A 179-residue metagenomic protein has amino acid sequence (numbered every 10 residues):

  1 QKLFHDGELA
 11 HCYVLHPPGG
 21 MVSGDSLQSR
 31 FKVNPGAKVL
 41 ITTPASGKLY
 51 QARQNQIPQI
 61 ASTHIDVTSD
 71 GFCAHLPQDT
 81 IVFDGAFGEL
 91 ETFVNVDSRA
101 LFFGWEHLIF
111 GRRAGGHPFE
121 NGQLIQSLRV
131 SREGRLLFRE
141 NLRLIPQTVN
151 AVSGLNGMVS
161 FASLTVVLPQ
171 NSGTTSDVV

Functional and structural regions predicted by a protein language model:
Q1-D79, D84, E91: N-terminal, charged/glycine-rich beta-strand/loop interface patches
L27, A61-T63, S69-G71, G88-L90 (+3 more regions): One face of beta-strands
K32-N34, T68, N95-D97, S131 (+1 more regions): Solvent-exposed residues in well-ordered beta-strands and their adjoining turns, especially edge/terminal strands
A37, A100, Q126: Short beta-strand/loop motifs in extracellular/secreted proteins, especially within beta-sandwich accessory domains
A61-H64, L76-V82, E89-E91, H107-F110 (+1 more regions): Cationic, beta-structured binding surfaces that engage anionic biopolymers and membranes
F83-E91, V96-G122: Acidic (Asp/Glu-rich), glycine- and aromatic
L108-V179: A structural signal for small-residue-enriched, beta-sheet-centric alpha/beta enzyme cores and oligomeric scaffold folds
